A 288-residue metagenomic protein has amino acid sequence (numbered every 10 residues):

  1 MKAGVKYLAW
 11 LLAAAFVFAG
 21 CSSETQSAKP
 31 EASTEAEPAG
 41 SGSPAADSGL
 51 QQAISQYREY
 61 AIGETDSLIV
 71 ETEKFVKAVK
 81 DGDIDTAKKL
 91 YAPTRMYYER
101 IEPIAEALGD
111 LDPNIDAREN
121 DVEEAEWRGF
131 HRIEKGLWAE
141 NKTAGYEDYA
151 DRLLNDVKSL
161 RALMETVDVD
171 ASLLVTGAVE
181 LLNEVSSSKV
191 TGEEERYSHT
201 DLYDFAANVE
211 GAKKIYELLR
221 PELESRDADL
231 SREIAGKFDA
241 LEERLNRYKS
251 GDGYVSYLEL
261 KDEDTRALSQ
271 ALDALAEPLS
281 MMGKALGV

Functional and structural regions predicted by a protein language model:
M1-L8: Bacterial N-terminal signal peptides that target proteins for export
A9-A19: Bacterial N-terminal signal peptides
A19-A32: Bacterial lipoprotein signal-peptidase II cleavage site
E37-V288: Mature extracytoplasmic or organellar-lumen-exposed domains after removal of signal/transit peptides
